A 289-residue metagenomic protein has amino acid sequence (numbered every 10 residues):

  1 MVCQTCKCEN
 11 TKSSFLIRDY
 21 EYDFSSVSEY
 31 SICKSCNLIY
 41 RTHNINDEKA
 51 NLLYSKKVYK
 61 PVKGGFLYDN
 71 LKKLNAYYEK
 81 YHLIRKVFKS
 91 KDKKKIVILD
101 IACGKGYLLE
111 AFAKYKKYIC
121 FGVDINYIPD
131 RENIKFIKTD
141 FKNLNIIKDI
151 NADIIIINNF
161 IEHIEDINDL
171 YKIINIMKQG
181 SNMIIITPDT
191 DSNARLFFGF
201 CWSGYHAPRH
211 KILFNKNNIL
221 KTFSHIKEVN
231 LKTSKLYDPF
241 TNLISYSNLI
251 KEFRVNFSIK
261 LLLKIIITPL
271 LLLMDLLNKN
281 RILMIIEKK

Functional and structural regions predicted by a protein language model:
M1-I150, I154-N158, L170-Y171, S234-L236 (+1 more regions): Conserved N-terminal segment of class I S-adenosyl-L-methionine
L16-S25, T233-K289: A C-terminal cap/extension of S-adenosyl-L-methionine-dependent methyltransferases that defines the acceptor-substrate
Y59-F66, F198-A207, Y246-F253: Short glycine/proline- and charge-enriched loop/turn segments that cap or connect secondary-structure elements
C120, E228-V229: Hydrophobic anchor at the start of a short beta-strand that flanks the dinucleotide cofactor-binding loop
N159-H163: A short His-aromatic
I164-I173, T187: A short, conserved alpha-helix within the catalytic core of class I
M177-M183: Short glycine-dipeptide loop
I186-I212, N217-K221: Short, glycine-/aromatic-enriched active-site segment of Class I SAM-dependent methyltransferases
